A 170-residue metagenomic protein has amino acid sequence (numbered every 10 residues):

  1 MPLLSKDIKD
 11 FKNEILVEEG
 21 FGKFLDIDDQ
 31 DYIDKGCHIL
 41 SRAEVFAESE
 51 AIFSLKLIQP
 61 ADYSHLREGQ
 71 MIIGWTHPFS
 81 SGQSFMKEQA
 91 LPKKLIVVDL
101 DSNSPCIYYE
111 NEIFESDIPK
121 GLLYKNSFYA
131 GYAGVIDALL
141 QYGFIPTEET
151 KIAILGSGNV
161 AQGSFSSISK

Functional and structural regions predicted by a protein language model:
M1-F24, V135-K170: Glycine-rich phosphate/diphosphate-binding loop of Rossmann-like nucleotide-binding domains
M1-Q89, K93-L95: An N-terminal-biased, well-structured beta-alpha scaffold segment characteristic of Rossmann-like dinucleotide-binding
I58-K151, L155: Glycine/serine-rich phosphate-binding loop and adjoining beta1-alpha1 elements at the start of nucleotide-handling
